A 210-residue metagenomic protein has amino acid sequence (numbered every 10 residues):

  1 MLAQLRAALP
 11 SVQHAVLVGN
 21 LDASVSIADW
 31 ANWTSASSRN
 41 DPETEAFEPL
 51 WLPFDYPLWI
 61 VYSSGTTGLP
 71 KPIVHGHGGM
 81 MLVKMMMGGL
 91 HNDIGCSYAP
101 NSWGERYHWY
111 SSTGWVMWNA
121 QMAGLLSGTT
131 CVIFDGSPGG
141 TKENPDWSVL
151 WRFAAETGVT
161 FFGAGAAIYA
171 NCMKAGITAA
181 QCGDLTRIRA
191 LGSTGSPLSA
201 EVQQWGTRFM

Functional and structural regions predicted by a protein language model:
M1-A3, D22, S112, D135-P138 (+1 more regions): Adenylate-forming
M1-F54, A175-G176: ANL superfamily adenylate-forming
L9-H14, T129, T186-R189, M210: A short helix->loop->beta-strand "cap" motif at the edges of active sites that frequently abuts
V18, I60, I73-G76, Y110 (+4 more regions): Generic beta-strand/beta-sheet core signal
P49-L52, L58-L82: Conserved AMP-binding A3 loop
P57, S63-T66, Y107, F162 (+2 more regions): Conserved S/T- and glycine-rich ATP-binding loop of Class I adenylate-forming
T66, G128, G195: Conserved G/P- and acidic residue-centered "switch" motifs that form tight phosphate/ATP-binding loops in soluble
M81-R106, T113-F161, N171-T178: Conserved AMP-binding/adenylation subdomain of ANL enzymes
